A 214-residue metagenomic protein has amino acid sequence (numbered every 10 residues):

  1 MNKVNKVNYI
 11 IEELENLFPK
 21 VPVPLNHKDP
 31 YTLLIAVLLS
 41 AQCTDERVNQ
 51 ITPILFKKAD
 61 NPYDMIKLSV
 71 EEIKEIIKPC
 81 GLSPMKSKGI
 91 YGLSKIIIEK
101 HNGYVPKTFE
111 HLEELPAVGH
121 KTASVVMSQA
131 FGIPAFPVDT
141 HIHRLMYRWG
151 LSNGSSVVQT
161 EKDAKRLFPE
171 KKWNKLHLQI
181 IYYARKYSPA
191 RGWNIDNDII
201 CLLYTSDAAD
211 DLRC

Functional and structural regions predicted by a protein language model:
N2-S206: Catalytic cores of DNA base-excision repair glycosylases
Y204-C214: Single conserved hydrophobic/aromatic residue that forms the stacking wall/gate of nucleotide- or nucleobase-binding
